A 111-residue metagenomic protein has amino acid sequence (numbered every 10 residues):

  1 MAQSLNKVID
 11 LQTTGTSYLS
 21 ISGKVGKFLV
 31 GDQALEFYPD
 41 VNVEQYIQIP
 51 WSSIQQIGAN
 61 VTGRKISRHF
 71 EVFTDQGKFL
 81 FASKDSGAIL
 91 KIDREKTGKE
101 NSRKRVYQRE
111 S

Functional and structural regions predicted by a protein language model:
M1-V30, I47, K84, K91-E95 (+1 more regions): Anionic N-terminal interaction surfaces
Y18-E71, D75: Phosphoinositide-binding peripheral membrane targeting modules
V61-T62, L80, G98: Alpha-helix boundary/capping detector
V72-D93: Canonical phosphoinositide-binding patch of PH/PH-like domains
